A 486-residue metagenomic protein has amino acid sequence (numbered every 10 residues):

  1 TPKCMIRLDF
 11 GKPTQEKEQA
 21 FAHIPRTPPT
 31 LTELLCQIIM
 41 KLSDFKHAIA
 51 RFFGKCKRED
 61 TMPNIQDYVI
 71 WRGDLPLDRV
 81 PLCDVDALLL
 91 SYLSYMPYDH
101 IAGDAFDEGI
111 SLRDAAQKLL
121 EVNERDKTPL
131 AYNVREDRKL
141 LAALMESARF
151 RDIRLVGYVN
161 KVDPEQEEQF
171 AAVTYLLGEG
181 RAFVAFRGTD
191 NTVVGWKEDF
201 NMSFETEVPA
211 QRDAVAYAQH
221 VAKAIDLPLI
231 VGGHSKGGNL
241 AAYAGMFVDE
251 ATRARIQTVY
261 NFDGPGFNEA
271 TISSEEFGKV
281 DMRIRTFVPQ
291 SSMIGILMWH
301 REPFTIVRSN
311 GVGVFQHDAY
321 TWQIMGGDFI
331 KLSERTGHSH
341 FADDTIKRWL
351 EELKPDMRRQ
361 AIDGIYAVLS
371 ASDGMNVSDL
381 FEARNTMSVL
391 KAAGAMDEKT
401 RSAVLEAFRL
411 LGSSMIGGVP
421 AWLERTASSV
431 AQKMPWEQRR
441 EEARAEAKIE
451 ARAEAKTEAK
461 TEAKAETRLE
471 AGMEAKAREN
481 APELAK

Functional and structural regions predicted by a protein language model:
P2-D9: Extreme N-terminal basic, low-complexity initiation segments that serve as generic localization/processing leaders
G11, A22-I24, A48: Short hydrophobic alpha-helical segments enriched in small aliphatic residues
D60-V85, L90-A172, L177-A182, F186-N201 (+4 more regions): Alpha/beta hydrolase fold serine-hydrolase catalytic domain that processes acyl esters and thioesters
G233-G237, A241: Gly/Ala-rich beta-loop-alpha elbow adjacent to hydrolase catalytic centers
A241-E250: Short glycine-enriched nucleophile-adjacent loop and the immediately C-terminal alpha-helix near the catalytic center
